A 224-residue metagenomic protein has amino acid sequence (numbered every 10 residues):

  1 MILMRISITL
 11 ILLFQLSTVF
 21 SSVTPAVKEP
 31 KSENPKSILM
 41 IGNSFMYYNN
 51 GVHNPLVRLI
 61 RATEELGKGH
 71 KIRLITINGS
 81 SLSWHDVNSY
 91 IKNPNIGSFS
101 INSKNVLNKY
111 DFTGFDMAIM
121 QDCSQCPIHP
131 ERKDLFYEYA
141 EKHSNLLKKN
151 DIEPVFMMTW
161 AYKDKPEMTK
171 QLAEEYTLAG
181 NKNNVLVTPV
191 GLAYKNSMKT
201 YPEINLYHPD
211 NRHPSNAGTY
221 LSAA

Functional and structural regions predicted by a protein language model:
I2-L66, H70: N-terminal secretory targeting modules
L12, N34, K68-R73, N78 (+3 more regions): Generic structural motif recognizing short loop/turn segments at the entrances and edges of beta-strands
S37, Y47-K133: Conserved SGNH/GDSL esterase-like catalytic core that processes O-acyl groups on lipids and polysaccharides
S103-T219: Alpha-helical cap/lid subdomain in secreted, periplasmic, or secretory-pathway luminal O-acyl-processing enzymes
